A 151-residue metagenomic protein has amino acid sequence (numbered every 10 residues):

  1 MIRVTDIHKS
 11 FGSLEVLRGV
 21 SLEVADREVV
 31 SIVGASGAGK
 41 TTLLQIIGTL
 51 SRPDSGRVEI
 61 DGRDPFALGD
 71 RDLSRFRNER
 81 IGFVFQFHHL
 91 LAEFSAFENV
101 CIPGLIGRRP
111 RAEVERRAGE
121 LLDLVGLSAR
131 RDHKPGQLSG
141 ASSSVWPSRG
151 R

Functional and structural regions predicted by a protein language model:
M1-R151: ABC family nucleotide-binding domain
